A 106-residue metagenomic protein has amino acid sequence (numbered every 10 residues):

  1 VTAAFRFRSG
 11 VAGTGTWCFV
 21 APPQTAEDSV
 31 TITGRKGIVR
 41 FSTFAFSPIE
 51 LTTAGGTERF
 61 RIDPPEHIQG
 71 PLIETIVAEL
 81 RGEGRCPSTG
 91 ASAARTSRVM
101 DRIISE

Functional and structural regions predicted by a protein language model:
V1-F46, I73-E83: Contiguous beta-strand/loop segments that form the cofactor/metal-binding neighborhood of enzyme cores
F5-S9, L51-G56: Short acidic, glycine-rich loop/turn motifs
R8, T75-E106: C-terminal helix-rich "cap/oligomerization" subdomain common to oxidoreductases
G15, E27, F44, L51 (+2 more regions): Short linear functional motifs in flexible/disordered or boundary regions
G15, F60-R61: Hydrophobic residues at beta-strand termini and immediately following loops that shape nucleotide-binding pockets
F41, R59-F60: Hydrophobic/basic alpha-helical segments enriched in Actinobacteria
D63-E74, S88: Active-site loop of classical SDR/Rossmann-like NAD(P)-dependent oxidoreductases, centered on the catalytic Tyr-X3-Lys
